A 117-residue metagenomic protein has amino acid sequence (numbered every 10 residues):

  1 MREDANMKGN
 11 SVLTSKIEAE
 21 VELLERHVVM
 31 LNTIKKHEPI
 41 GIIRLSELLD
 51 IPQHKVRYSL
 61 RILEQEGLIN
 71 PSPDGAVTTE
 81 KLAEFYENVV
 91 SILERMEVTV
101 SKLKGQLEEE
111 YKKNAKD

Functional and structural regions predicted by a protein language model:
M1-K16, M96-T99: Long, low-complexity, charged/polar intrinsically disordered regions in eukaryotic proteins
A5, E87-D117: Amphipathic alpha-helical dimerization/coiled-coil segments that flank or bridge DNA-binding/regulatory modules
V12-H27, G41, S72-E94: Short, cationic-aromatic polyanion-contact patches
V28-I34: Hydrophobic residues on short alpha-helical segments
E38: Flexible coil/turn residues that form the inter-helical turn or adjacent wing/linker of helix-turn-helix
R44-E47: A short acidic, leucine-rich amphipathic alpha-helix
D50-E64: Short amphipathic alpha-helical interaction segments
E64-D74: A short, conserved structural fragment
